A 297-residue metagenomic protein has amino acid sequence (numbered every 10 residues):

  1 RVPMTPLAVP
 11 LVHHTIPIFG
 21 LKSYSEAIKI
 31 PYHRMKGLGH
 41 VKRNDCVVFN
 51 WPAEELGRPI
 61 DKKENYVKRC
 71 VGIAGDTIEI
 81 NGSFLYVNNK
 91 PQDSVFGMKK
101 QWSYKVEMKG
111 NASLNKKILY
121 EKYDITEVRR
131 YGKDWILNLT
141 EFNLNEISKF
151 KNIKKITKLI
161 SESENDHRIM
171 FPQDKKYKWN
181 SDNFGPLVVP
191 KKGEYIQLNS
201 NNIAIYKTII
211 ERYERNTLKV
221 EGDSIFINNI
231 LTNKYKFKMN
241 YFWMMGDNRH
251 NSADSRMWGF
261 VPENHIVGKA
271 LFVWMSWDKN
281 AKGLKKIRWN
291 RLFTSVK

Functional and structural regions predicted by a protein language model:
R1-K297: Extended hydrophobic leader/signal-anchor segments used for secretion and membrane insertion
